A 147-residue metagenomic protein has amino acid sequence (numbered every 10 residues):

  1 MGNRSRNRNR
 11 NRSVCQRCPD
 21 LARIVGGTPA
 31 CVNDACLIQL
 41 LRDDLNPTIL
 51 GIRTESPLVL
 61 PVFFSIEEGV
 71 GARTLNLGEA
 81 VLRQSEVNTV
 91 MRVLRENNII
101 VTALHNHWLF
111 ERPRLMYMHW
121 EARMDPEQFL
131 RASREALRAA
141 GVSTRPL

Functional and structural regions predicted by a protein language model:
G2-R114, E121-L147: Long, contiguous binding/interaction regions
